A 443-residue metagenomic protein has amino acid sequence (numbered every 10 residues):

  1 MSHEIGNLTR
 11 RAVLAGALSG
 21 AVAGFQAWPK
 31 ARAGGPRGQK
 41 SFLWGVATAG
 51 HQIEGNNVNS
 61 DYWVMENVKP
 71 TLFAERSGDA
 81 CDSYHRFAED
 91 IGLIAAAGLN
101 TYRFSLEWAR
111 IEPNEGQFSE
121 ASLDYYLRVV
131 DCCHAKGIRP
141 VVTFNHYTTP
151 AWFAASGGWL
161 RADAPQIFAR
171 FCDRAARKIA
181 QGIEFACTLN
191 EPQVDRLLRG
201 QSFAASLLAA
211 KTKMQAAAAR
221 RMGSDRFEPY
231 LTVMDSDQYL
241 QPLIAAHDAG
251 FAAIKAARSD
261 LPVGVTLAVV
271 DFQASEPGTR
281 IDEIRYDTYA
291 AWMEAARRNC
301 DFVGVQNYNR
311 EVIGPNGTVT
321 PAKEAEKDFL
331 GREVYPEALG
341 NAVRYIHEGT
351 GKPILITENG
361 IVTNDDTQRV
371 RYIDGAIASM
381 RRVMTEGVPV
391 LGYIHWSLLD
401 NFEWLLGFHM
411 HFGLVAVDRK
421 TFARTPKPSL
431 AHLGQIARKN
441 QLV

Functional and structural regions predicted by a protein language model:
M1-L8: N-terminal secretory signal peptides
L8-S19: N-terminal export leaders
A23-G34: Bacterial Sec-dependent signal peptides at the C-terminal "C-region" and cleavage site
R32-H85, I91, A95-A97, I111-V443: Non-catalytic scaffold segments within catalytic domains of secreted glycoside hydrolases
R103-W108: Active-site gating/metal-coordination segments in enzymes
